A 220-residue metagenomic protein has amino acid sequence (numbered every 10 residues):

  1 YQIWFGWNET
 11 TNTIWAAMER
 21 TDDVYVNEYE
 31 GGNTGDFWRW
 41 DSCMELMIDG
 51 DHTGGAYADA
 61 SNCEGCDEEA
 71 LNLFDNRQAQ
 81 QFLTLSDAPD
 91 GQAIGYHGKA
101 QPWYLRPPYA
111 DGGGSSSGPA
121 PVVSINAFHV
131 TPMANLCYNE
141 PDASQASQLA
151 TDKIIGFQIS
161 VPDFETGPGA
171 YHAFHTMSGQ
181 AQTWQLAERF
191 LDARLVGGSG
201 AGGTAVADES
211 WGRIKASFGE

Functional and structural regions predicted by a protein language model:
Y1-G219: Structural preference for beta-rich elements and adjacent junctions enriched in aromatics
